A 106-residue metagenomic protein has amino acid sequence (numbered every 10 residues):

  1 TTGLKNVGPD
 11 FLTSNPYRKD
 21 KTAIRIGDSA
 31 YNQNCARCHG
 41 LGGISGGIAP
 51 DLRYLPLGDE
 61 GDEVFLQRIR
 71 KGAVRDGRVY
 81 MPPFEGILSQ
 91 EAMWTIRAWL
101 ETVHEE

Functional and structural regions predicted by a protein language model:
T1-A30: Electrostatic cytochrome c docking/interface patches
Y17, G46-R53, K71-H104: Axial heme c-ligation environment in periplasmic c-type cytochrome domains
A23, Y31-R37, G42, Y80 (+1 more regions): Short pre-active-site segment immediately N-terminal to redox-active cysteine/selenocysteine motifs in thiol-based
I24-D28, G40-R70, F84: Gly/Gly-Pro-rich "capping" loops immediately C-terminal to redox-active cysteine motifs in periplasmic/lumenal
A30, E105-E106: Short sequence/structural segments immediately N-terminal
